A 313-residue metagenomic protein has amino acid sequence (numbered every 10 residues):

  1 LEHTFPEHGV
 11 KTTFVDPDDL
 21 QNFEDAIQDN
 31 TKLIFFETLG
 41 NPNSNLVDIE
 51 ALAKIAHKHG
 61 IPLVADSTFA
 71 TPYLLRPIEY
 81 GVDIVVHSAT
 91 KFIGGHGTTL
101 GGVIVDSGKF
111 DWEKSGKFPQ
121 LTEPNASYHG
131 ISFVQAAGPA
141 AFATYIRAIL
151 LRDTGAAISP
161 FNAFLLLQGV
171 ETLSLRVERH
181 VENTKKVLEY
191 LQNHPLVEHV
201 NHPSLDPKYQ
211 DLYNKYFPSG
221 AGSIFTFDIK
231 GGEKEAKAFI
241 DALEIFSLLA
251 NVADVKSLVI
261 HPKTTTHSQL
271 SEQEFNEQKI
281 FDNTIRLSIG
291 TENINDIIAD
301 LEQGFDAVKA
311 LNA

Functional and structural regions predicted by a protein language model:
L1-N193: Conserved PLP-enzyme active-site core in the AAT-like
E2, D29, D241, S257-A313: PLP-dependent enzyme catalytic core of the Aspartate aminotransferase-like
P6, G97, S219-A221, I280-N283: Short glycine-enriched loop/turn motifs at secondary-structure junctions
I34, G102-I104, V200, F225 (+1 more regions): Well-ordered beta-strand positions enriched in small/hydrophobic/aromatic, beta-favoring residues
L39, T68-A70, L205, K230 (+1 more regions): Active-site beta-loop-alpha junctions enriched in small/polar residues
V105, T226-D228, S288-G290: Short hydrophobic/aromatic beta-strand micro-patches that form the beta-sheet surface supporting nucleotide- or nucleic
K109-F110, E171, P207, K230-G232 (+2 more regions): Short, glycine-/Ser/Thr-/acidic-enriched flexible segments
T154-A157, F161-A163, Q168, T172 (+4 more regions): Conserved small-domain helix->loop->beta segment predominantly found in fold-type I
